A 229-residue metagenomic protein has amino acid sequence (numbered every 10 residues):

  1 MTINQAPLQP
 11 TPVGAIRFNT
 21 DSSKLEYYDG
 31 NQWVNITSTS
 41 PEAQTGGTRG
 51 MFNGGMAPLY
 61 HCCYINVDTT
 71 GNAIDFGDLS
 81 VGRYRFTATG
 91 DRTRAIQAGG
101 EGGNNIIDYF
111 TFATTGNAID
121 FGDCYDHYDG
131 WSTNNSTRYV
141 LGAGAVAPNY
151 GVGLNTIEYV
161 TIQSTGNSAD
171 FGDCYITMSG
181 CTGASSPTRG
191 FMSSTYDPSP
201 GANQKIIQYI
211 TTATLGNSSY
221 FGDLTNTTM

Functional and structural regions predicted by a protein language model:
M1-M229: Polar, enzyme-active/binding microenvironments
